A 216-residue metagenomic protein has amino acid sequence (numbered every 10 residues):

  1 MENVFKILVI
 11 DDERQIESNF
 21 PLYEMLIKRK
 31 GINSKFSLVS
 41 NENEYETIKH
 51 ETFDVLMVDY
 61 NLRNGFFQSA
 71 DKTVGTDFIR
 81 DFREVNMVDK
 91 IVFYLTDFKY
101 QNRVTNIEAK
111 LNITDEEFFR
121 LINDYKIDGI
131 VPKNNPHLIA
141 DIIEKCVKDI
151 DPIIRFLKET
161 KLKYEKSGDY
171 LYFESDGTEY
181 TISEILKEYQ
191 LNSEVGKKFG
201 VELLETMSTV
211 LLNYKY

Functional and structural regions predicted by a protein language model:
N3-E24: Conserved acidic segment of CheY-like receiver
D12, V58-D71: Residue immediately C-terminal to the conserved phosphorylatable aspartate in receiver
I16-P21, F67-A70, N102-N112, D141-I143: A short acidic (Asp/Glu
Y23-N33: Short helix-loop-beta junction
F36-D59, R63: Acidic, metal-coordinating helix/loop segments flanking the phosphotransfer/catalytic sites of two-component signaling
D77-E116, I130: A short, hydrophobic beta-strand element within the central beta-sheet of small alpha/beta folds
T114-C146: C-terminal output helix
A140-Y216: C-terminal output/effector regions of signal-responsive regulators
